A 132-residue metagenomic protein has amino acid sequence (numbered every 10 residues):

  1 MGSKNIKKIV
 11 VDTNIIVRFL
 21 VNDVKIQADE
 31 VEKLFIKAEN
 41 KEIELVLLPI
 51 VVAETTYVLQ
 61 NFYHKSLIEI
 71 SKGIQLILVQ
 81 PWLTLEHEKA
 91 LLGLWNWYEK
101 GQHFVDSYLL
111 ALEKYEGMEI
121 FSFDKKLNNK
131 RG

Functional and structural regions predicted by a protein language model:
M1-L47, F62-E69: Short, well-structured N-terminal submotif of metal-dependent ribonuclease cores
V11, V46-L47, L85, F104-S107 (+1 more regions): Short beta-strand scaffold positions
I15, V51, A90, Y108-L109 (+1 more regions): Alpha-helix capping/helix-boundary segments
N40-E42, Q80, G101, E116: Structured helix-beta-strand junction loops
P49-V51, K72-E99: Acidic catalytic patch
T56-W82: Active-site-proximal, substrate-binding regions of enzyme catalytic domains and RNA-binding/basic surfaces
H103-E119: Acidic, metal-associated active-site segment
K130-G132: Active-site regions of enzymes building and remodeling cell-envelope glycoconjugates
